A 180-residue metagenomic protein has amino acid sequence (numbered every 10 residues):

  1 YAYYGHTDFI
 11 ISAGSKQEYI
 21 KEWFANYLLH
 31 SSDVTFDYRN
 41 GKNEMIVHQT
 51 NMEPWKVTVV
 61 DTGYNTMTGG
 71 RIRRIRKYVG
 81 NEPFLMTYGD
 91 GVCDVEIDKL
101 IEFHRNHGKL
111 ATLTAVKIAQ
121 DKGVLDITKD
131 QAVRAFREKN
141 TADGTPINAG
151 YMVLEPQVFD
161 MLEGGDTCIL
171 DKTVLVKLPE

Functional and structural regions predicted by a protein language model:
Y1-Y88, K99: Conserved N-terminal catalytic core of the sugar/cofactor nucleotidyltransferase
H6, P54-K56, G108, D130 (+1 more regions): A generic structural signal for alpha->beta connector loops
W23-H30, H107, M161, G165: Phosphate/oxyanion-binding loops and surfaces in catalytic or ligand/nucleic-acid-binding neighborhoods
N26-H30, F103-R105, I127-V133: Short, hinge-like loop/turn segments at secondary-structure boundaries
P83-L85, V92, E96-R105, I118-K122 (+1 more regions): Catalytic-core segments of class I nucleotidyltransferases/pyrophosphorylases that form NMP-activated intermediates
H107-K117: A short, conserved acidic/glycine-rich loop-to-beta-strand motif that forms the donor nucleotide-sugar/metal
